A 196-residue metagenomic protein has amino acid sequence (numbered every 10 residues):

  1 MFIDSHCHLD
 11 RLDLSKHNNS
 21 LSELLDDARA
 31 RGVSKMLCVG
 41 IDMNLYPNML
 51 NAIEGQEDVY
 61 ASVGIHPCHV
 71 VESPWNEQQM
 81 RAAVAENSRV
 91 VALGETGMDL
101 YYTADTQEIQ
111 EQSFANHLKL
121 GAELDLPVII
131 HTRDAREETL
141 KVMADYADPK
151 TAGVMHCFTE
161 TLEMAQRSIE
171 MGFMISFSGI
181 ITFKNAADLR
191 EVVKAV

Functional and structural regions predicted by a protein language model:
M1-V196: Mid-domain alpha/beta scaffold segments of enzyme catalytic cores
